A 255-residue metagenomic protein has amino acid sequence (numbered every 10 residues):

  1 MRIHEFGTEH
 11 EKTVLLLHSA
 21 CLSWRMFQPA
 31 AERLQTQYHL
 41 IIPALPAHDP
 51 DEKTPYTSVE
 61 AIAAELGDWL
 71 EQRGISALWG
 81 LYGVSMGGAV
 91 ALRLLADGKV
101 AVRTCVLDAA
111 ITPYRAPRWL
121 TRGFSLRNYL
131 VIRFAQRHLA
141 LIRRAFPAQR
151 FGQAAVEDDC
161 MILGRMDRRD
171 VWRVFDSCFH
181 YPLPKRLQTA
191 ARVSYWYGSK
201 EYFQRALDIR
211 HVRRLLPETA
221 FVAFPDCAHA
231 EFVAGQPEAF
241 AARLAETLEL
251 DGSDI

Functional and structural regions predicted by a protein language model:
E5-E52: Conserved HGGG/HGGXW glycine-rich cap/lid loop of the alpha/beta-hydrolase fold
I41-G80: Active-site loop/oxyanion-hole signature of alpha/beta-hydrolase fold enzymes
G83-G87, A91: Gly/Ala-rich beta-loop-alpha elbow adjacent to hydrolase catalytic centers
A96, V102-R133: Flexible "cap/lid" loop of the alpha/beta hydrolase fold
A116-R118, A135-L187: Conserved alpha/beta-hydrolase catalytic His-Asp/Glu region
T189, Y195-Y197: Short beta-strand/loop motif that positions the catalytic acidic residue of the alpha/beta-hydrolase fold
S199-Q204, A230: Acidic catalytic loop of the alpha/beta-hydrolase fold
F224-E238: Catalytic histidine-centered segment of alpha/beta-hydrolase-like enzymes
